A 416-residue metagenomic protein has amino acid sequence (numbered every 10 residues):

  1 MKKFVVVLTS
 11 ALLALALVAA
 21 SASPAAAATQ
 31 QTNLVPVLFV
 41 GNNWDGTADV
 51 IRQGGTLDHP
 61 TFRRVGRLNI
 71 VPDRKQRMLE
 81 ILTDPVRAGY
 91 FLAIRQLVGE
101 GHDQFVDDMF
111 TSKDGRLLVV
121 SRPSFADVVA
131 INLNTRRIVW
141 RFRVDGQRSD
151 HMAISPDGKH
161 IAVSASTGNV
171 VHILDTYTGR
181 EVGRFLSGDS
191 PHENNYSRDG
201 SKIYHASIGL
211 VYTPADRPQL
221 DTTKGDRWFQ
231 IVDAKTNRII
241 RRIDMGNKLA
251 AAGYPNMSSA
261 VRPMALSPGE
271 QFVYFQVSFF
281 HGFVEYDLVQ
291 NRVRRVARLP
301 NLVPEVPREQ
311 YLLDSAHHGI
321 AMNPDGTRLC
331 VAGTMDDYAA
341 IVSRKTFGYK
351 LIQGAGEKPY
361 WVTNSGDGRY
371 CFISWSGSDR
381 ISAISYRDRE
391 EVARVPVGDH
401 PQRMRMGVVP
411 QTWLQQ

Functional and structural regions predicted by a protein language model:
M1-A11: Bacterial N-terminal signal peptides that target proteins for export
A11, L17, S23-Q416: Predominantly soluble domains enriched in secretory-pathway, periplasmic, or organellar proteins
